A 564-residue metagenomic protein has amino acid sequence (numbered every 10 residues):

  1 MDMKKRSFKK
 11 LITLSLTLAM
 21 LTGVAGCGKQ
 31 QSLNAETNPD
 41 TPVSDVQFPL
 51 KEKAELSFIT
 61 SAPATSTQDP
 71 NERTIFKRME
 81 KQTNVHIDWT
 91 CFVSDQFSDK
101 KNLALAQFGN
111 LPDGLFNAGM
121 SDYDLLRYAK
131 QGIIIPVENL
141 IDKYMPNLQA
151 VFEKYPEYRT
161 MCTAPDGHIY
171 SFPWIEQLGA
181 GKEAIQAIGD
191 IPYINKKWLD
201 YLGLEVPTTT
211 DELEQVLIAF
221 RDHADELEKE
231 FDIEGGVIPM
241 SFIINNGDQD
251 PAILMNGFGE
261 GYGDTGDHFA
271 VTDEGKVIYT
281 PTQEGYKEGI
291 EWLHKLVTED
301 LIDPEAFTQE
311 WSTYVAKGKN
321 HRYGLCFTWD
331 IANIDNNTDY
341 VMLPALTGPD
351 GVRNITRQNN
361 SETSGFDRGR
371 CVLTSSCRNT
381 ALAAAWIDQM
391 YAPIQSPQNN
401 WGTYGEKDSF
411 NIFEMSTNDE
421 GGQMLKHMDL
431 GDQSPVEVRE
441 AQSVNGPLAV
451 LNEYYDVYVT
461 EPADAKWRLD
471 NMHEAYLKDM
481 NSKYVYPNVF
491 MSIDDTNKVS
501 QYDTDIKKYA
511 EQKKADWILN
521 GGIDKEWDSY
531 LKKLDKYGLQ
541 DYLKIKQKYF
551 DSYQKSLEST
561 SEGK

Functional and structural regions predicted by a protein language model:
D2-K4, K10-T13, C27-E212, A224 (+4 more regions): Conserved N-terminal structural module of periplasmic/extracytoplasmic solute-binding proteins
S7-A19, L382: Sec-dependent signal peptide hydrophobic core
T22-G26: C-terminal motif of bacterial Sec signal peptides marking the signal peptidase cleavage site
A62-N71, L178-Y193, D200-V206, I244-E299 (+4 more regions): Extracytoplasmic/periplasmic substrate-binding proteins
L125, G132-C162, L217-R221, F231-A270 (+2 more regions): Carboxylate/His-rich catalytic cores and anion/metal-binding grooves
E138, H168-Q249, V271-K317, L373-E406: Helix-loop-helix "hinge/cap" segment bordering the ligand-binding cleft or interdomain interface
T338-T347, N359-Q423: Polar, glycine-rich mid-to-C-terminal structural blocks that act as macromolecule-binding/assembly scaffolds
A385, P393-D516, G521: Conserved small-residue motifs centered on glycine
